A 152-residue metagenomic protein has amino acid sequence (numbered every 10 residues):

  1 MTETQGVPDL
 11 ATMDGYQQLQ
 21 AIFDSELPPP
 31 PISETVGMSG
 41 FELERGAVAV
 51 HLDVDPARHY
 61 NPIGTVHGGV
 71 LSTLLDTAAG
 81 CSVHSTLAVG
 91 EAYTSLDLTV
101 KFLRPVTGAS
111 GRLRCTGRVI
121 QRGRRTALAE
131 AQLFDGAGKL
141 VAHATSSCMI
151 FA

Functional and structural regions predicted by a protein language model:
M1-A152: Terminal targeting signals and extreme-terminal segments of soluble enzymes
